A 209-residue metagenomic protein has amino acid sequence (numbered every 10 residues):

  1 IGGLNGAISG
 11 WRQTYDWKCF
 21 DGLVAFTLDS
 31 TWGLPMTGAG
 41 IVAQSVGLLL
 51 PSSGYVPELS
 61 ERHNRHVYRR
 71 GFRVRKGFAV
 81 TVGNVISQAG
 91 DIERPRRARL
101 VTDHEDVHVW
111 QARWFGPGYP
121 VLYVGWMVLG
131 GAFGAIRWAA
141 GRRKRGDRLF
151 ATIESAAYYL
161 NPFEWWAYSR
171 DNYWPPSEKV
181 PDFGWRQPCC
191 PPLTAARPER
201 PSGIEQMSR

Functional and structural regions predicted by a protein language model:
I1-A43: N-terminal low-structure segments adjacent to metalloprotease catalytic domains across cellular compartments
F26-S52, N64-K76, Y123, M127-R209: Metalloprotease/metallohydrolase-associated module, dominated by Zn2+-dependent proteases
P57-N64: Membrane-proximal cytosolic interface modules of multi-pass membrane proteins
E58, G71, K76-G90: Peri-catalytic and regulatory segments of divalent metal-dependent proteins
A79, I86-D103, Y158: Short pre-active-site segment immediately N-terminal to the catalytic Zn-binding motif
I92-E93, G116, W174: Short, solvent-exposed loop/turn segments at secondary-structure junctions
D106-V124: Catalytic Zn2+-binding segment of zinc metalloproteases
